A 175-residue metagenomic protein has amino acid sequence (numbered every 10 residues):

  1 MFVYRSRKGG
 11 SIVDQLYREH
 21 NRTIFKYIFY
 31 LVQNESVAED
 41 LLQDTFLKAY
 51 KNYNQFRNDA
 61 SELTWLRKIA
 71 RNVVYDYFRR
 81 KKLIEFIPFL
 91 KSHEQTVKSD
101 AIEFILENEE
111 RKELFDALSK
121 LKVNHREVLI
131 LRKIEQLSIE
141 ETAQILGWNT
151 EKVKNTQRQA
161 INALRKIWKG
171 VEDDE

Functional and structural regions predicted by a protein language model:
M1-T23, Y30, E175: N-terminal module of bacterial RNA polymerase sigma factors
S6, F46-S61, K81: Sigma70-family region 2
I24, I28, Y53, L66 (+1 more regions): Hydrophobic-face residues of short alpha-helical interaction/recognition segments
D40-L47, A60-N72: Structural recognition of an alpha-helix C-terminal capping motif at a helix-to-coil junction
R57, R71-P88: Arg/Lys-rich amphipathic alpha helix in sigma70-family domain 2
I84-N108, S138: Internal acidic/polar
V128-R132: A short pre-motif secondary-structure segment
Q144-V171: DNA-recognition helix of helix-turn-helix
